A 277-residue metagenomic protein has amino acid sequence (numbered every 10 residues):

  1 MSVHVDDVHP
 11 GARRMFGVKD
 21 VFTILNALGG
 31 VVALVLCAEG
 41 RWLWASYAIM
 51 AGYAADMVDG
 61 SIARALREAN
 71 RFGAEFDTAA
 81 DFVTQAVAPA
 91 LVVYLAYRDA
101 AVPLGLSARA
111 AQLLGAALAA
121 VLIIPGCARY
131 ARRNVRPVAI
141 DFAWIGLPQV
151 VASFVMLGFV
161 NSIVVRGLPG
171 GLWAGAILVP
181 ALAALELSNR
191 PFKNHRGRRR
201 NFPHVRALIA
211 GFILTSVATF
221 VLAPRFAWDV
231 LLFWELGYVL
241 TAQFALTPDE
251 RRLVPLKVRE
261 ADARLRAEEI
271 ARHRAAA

Functional and structural regions predicted by a protein language model:
M1-D7, D141-A277: C-terminal membrane-associated helical module and adjoining short loops/tails
D6-M15, A69: Cytosolic juxtamembrane amphipathic/interface segments immediately preceding and feeding into a transmembrane helix
R13-V18, R133, L157-G158: Multi-pass alpha-helical transmembrane bundle typical of ion/small-solute transporters and intramembrane aspartyl
F16-E75, A111-I123: Membrane-embedded alpha-helical segments that form the functional core of polytopic membrane enzymes, especially those
N26, D77-A88: Alpha-helical transmembrane segments that form the membrane-embedded catalytic/substrate-binding core of multi-pass
V32-Y47, P89-A117, G158-G175, F220-A227: Helix-coil boundary and interhelical linker segments in multi-pass alpha-helical membrane proteins
A63-F82, L106-S107, R136-L147: Juxtamembrane helix-capping/reentrant segments at transmembrane boundaries
A86-A143, V150-F154, W173, I177 (+2 more regions): Alpha-helical transmembrane segments
